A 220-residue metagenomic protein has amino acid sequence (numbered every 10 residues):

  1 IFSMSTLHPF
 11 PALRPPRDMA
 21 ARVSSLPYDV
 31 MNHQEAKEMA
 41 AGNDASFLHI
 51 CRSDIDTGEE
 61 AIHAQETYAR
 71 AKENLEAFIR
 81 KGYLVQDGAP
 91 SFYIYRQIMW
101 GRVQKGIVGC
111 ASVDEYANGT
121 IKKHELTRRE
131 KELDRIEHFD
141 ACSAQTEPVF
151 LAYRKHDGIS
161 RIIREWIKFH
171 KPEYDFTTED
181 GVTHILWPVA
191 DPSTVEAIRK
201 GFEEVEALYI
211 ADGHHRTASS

Functional and structural regions predicted by a protein language model:
F2-S220: A cross-family signal for N-terminal binding/gating loops and helix N-caps that shape access to the active site
